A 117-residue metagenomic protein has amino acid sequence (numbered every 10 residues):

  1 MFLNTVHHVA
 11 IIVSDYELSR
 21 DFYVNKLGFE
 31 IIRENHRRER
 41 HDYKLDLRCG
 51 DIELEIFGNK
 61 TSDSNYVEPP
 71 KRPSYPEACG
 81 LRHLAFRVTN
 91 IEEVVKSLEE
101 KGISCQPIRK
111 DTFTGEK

Functional and structural regions predicted by a protein language model:
M1-F2, D46, F86, E92-K117: Vicinal oxygen chelate
M1-L18, L81-F86: N-terminal beta-strand motif that seeds the catalytic metal site of vicinal oxygen chelate
T5, Y43, G50-I52, E77-R82: Residues that flank catalytic or metal-binding motifs in active/ligand-binding sites
I12-E55, E100: Core segments of cupin and vicinal oxygen chelate
R33, R40-D42, D63-K71, P107 (+1 more regions): A short, acidic/glycine-rich surface segment
G50-L54, K60-D63, I91-E92: Short, charged/polar surface micro-motifs in flexible loops or helix N-caps
I56-N59, S64-R82: Helix-adjacent hinge/juxtasegments
